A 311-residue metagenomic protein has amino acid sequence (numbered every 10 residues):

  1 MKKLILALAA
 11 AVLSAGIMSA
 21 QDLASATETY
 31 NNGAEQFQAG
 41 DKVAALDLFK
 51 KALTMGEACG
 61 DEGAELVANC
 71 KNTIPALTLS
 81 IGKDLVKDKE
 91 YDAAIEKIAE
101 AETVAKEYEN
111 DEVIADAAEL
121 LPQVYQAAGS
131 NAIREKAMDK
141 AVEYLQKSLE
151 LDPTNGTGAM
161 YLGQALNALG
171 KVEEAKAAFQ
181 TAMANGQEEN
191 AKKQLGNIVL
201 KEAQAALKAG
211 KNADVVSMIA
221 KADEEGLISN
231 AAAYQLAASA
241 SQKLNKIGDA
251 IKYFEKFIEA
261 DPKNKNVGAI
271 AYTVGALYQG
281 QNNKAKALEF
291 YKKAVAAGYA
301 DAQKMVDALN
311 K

Functional and structural regions predicted by a protein language model:
K2, L6, L13, I17-D88 (+4 more regions): N-terminal leader/linker segments that initiate helical-solenoid repeat arrays
T27, D61, N69, A76 (+8 more regions): Start-of-helix register in tetratricopeptide repeats
Q38, A76, S80, K87 (+9 more regions): Register position in tetratricopeptide repeats
A52, A101, S148, T181-A182 (+3 more regions): Canonical positions in the second alpha-helix
E57, K106, P153, Q187 (+3 more regions): Short coil turns that delineate tetratricopeptide repeat
E65-T73, S80, V113, L120 (+7 more regions): Canonical tetratricopeptide repeat
